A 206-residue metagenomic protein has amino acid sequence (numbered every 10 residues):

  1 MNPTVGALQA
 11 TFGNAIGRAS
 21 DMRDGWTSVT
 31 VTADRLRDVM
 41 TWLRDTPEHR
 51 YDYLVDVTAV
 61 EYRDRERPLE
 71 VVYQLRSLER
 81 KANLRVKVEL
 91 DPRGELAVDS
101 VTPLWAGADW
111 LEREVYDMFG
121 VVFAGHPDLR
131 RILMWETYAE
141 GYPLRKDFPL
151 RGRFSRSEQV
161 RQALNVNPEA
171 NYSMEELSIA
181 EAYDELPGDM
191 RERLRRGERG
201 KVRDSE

Functional and structural regions predicted by a protein language model:
M1-E206: Terminal low-complexity/charged segments
